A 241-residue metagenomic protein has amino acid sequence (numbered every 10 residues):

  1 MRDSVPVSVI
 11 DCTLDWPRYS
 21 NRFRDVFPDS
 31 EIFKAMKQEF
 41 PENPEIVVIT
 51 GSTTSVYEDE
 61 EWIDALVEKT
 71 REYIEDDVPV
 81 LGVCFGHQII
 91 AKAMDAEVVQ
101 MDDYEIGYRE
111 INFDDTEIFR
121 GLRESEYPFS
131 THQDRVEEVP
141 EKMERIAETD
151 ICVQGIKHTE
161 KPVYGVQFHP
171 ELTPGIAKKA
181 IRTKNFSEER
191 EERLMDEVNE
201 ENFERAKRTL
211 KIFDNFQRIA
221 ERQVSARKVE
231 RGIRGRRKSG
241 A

Functional and structural regions predicted by a protein language model:
M1-E68, E72-D76, L194-A241: N-terminal beta1-alpha1 cap of cysteine-dependent amidohydrolase-like domains
S8-I10, E31-F33, V48, L81 (+3 more regions): Hydrophobic/aromatic beta-strand patches that form the interior of the parallel beta-sheet core in alpha/beta enzyme
N21, D25, Q88, T116 (+1 more regions): Active-site phosphate/pyrophosphate- and oxyanion-stabilizing loops and adjacent acidic/basic residues in soluble
N21, D59-W62, M94-D95, E141-K142 (+1 more regions): Short amphipathic alpha-helical segments
I49-T116: Cysteine-nucleophile active-site neighborhood
M94-G175: Pocket-forming structural segment of enzyme catalytic cores
C152-F203, I219: A glycine-centered loop/beta-turn motif at secondary-structure junctions
